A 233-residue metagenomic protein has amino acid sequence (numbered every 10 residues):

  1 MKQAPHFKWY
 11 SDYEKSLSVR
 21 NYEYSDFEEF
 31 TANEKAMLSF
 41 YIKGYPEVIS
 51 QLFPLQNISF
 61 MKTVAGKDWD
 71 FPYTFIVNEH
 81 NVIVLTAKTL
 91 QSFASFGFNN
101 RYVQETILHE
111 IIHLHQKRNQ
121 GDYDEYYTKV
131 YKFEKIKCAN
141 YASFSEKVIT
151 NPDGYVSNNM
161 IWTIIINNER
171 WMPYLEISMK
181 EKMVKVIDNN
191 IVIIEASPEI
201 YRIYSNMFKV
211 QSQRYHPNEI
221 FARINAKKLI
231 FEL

Functional and structural regions predicted by a protein language model:
M1-F27: Hydrophobic or amphipathic, alpha-helical segments that drive membrane association/targeting
V19-L85: Auxiliary, metal-adjacent structural segments of Zn-dependent hydrolase domains
E28-F40, G97-Y102, T106, S212-I220: Soluble non-cytosolic domains of exported or imported proteins
Y41, Y45, W69-T74, E79-I83 (+5 more regions): Peripheral/terminal regions associated with large enzymatic or DNA-binding modules
T63-L108, K117: Active-site scaffold of zinc-dependent metalloenzymes
N119-N189, N218-L233: Post-HExxH zinc-binding segment in Zn-dependent metallohydrolases
E195-L233: A cross-kingdom marker for long, charged
